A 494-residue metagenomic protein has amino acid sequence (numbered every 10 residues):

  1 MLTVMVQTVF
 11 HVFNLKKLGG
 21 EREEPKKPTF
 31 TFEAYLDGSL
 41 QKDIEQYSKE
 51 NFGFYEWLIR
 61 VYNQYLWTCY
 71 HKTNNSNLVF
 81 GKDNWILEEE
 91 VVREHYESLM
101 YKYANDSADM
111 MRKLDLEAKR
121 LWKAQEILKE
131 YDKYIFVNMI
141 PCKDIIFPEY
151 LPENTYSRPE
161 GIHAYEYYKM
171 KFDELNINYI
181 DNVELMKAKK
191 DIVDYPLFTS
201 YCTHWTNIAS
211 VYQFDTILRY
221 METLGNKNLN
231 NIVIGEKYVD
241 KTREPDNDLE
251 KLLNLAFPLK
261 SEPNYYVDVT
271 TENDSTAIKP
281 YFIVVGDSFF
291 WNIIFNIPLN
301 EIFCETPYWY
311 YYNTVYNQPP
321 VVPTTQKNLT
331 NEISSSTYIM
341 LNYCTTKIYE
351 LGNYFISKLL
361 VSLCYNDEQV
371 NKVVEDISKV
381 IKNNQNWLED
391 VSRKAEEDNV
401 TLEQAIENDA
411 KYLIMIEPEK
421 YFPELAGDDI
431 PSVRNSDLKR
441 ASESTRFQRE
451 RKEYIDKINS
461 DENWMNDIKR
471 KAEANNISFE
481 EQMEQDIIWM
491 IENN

Functional and structural regions predicted by a protein language model:
M1-N459, N463-N466, S478-E480, Q485-N494: Extracellular glycan-modifying ectodomains
